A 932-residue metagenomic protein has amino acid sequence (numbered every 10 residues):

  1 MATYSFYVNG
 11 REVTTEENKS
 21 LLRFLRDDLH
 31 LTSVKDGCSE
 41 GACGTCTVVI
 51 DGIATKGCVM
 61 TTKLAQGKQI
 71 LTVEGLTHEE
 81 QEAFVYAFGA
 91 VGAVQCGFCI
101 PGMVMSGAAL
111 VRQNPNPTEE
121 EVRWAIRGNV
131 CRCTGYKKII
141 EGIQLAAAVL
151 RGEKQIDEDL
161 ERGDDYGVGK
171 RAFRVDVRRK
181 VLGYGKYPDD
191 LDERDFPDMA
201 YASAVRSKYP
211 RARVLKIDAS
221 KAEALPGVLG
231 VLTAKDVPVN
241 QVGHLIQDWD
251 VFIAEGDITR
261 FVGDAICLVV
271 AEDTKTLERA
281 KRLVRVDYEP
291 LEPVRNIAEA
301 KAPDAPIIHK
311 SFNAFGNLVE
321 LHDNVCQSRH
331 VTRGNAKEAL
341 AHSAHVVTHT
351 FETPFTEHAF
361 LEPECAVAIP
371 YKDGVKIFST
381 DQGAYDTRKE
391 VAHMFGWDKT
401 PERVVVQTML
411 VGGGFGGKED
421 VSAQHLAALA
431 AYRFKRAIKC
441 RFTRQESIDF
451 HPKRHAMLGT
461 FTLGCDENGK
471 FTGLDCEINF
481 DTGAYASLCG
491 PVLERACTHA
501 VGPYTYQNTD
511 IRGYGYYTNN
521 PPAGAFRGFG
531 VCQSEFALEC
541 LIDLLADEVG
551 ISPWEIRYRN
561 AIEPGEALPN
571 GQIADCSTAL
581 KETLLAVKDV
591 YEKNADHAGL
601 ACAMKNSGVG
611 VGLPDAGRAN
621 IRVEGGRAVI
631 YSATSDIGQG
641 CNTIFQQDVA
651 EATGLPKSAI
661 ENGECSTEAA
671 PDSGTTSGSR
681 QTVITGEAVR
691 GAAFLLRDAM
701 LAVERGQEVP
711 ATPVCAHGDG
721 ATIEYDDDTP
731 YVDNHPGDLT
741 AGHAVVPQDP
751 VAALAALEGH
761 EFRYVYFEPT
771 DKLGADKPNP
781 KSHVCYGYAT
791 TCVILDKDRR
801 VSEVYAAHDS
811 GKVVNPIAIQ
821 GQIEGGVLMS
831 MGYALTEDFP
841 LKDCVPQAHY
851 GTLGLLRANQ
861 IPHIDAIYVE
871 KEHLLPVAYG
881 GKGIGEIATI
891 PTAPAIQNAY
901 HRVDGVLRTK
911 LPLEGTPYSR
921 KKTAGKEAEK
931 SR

Functional and structural regions predicted by a protein language model:
M1-E161, V611: Signature of N-terminal electron-transfer/Fe-S-associated modules in redox systems
V48, R179, G185, C365-P370 (+8 more regions): Short beta-strand elements
V85, G107-V111, Y136-K137, Q144-L145 (+13 more regions): Short acidic, glycine/serine/threonine-rich loops at helix termini
G92, K170, D176-L182, H322-A366 (+4 more regions): Glycine-rich loop/linker segments at domain edges
A148-L321: Flexible, low-hydrophobicity surface segments
A234-K235, W397-R403, R433-I438, E467 (+2 more regions): C-terminal catalytic domains of large/alpha subunits in multi-subunit enzymes
I307-F395, N560-R627, Q647, P750 (+5 more regions): Helix-loop-helix junctions that connect adjacent transmembrane helices in secondary transporters/permeases, recognized
G414-K435, K439-R441, I644-D648, G851: Thiamine diphosphate
